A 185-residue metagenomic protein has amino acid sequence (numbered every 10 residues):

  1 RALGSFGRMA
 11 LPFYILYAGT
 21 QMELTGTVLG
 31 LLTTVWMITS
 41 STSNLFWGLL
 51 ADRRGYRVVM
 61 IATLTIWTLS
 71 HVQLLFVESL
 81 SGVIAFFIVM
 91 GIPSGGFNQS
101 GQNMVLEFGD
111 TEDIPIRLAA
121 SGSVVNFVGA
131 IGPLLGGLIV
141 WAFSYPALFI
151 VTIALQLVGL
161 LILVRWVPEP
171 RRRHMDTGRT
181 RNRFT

Functional and structural regions predicted by a protein language model:
P12-V28: Short amphipathic helix-loop junctions that connect adjacent transmembrane helices in Major Facilitator Superfamily/SLC
G26-T27, T111-S121: Loop-to-transmembrane helix entry/capping segments in MFS-fold secondary transporters and related SLC/MFSD carriers
M37-L45, G129-A130: Residue-level signature of mid-helix packing/kink "hotspots" within the transmembrane helices of 12-pass Major
T42-G55, V140: Helix-to-loop junctions at the C-terminal end of transmembrane segments in multipass secondary transporters
V58-Q73, I153: Structural signature of the two symmetry-related core transmembrane helices
L75-F86: Helix-loop junctions at membrane interfaces in 12-TM secondary transporters
G96-D110: Intracellular juxtamembrane helix-capping segments at the cytosolic ends of symmetry-related transmembrane helices
L138-Q156: A membrane-interface helix-boundary motif in multi-pass transporters
